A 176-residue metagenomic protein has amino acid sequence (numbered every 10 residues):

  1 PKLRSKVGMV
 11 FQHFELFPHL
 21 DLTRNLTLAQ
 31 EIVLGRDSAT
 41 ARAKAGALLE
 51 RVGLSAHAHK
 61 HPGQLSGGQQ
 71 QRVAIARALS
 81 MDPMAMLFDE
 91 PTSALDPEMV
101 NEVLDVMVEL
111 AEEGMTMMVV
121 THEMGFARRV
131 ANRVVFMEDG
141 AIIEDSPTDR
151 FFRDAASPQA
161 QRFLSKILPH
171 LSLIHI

Functional and structural regions predicted by a protein language model:
P1-T148: ABC family nucleotide-binding domain
T92, I174-I176: Conserved small/polar residues in nucleotide/adenosyl-binding loops
D149-L173: C-terminal boundary and immediately downstream tail of ABC-type ATPase nucleotide-binding domains
